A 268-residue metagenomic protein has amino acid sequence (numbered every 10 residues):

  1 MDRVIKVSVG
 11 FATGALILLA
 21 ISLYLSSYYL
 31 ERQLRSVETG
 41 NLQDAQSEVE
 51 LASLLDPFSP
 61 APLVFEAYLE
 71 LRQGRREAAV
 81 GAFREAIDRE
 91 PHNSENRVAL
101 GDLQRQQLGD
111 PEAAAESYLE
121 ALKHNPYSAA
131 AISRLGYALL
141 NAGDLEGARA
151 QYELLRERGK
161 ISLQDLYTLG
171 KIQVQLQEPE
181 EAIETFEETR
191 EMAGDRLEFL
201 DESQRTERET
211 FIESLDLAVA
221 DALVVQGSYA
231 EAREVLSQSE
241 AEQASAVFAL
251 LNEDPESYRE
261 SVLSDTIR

Functional and structural regions predicted by a protein language model:
L34, Y68, D102-L103, Y137 (+3 more regions): Residue-level recognition of tetratricopeptide repeat
E38, R72, Q106-Q107, N141-A142 (+3 more regions): Register position in tetratricopeptide repeats
L55, R89, H124, E157-G159 (+2 more regions): Structural marker of alpha-solenoid helical repeat scaffolds
P62, N96, A131, D165 (+3 more regions): TPR alpha-solenoid repeat register
F65, A99, R134, T168 (+3 more regions): Canonical tetratricopeptide repeat
